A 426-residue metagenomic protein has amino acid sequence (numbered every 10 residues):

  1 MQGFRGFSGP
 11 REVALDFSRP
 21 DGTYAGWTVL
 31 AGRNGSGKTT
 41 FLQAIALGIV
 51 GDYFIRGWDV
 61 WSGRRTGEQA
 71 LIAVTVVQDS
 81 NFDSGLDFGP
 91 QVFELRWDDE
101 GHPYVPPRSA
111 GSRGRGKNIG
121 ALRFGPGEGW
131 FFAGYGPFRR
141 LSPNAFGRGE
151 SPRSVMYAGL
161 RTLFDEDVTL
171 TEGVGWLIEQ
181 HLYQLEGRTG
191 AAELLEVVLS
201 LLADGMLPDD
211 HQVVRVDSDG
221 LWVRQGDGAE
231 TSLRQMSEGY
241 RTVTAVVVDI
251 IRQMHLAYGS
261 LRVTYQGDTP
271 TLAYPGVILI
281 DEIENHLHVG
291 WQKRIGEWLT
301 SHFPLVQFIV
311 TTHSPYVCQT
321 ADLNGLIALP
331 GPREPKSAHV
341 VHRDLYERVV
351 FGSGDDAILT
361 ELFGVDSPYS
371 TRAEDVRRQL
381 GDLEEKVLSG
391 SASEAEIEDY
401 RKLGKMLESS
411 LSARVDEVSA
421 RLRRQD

Functional and structural regions predicted by a protein language model:
M1-L170, T189, L411-D426: P-loop NTPase switch/coupling surface
M1-R56, R215, L221-L362, S367-P368: Switch/communication elements of ASCE P-loop NTPase nucleotide-binding domains
D21-G22, R333-E334, Y346-D426: Acidic, Mg2+-coordinating catalytic modules of nucleic-acid enzymes
A44, D59, V197-G205, W298 (+1 more regions): Amphipathic alpha-helical segments that form well-ordered structural scaffolds and often line/cohere around active
R64-A73, R215-G220, L323: A short, compositionally biased
G173-V216: Amphipathic alpha-helical domain-onset/packing element
W176-Q180, Q253, Q379-K386: Solvent-exposed, amphipathic alpha-helical segments
G190-V197, T242, W291, D375 (+1 more regions): Soluble or luminal CAZymes and related metallo-dependent hydrolases
